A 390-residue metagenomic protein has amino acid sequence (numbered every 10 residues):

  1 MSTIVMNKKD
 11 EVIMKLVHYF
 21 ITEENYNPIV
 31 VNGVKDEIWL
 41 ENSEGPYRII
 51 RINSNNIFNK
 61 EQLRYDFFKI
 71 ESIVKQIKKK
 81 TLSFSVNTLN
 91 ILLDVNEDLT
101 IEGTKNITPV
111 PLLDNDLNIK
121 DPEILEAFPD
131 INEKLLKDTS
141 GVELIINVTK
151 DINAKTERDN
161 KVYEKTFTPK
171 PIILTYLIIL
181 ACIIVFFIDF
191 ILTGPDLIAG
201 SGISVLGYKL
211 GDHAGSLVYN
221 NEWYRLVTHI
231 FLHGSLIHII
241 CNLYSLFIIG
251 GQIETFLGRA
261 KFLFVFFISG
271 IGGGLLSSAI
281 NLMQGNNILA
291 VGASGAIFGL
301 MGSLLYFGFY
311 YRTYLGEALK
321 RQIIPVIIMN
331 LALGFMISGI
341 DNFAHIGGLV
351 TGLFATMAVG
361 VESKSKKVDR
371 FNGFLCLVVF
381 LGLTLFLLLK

Functional and structural regions predicted by a protein language model:
M1-N53, T100, V110-L113: N-terminal pre-first-transmembrane soluble regions of secretory-pathway and organelle membrane proteins
W39-R225, A318, S363-L375, L385-K390: N-terminal signal-anchor transmembrane helix
L174-A293, M336-I340, G347: N-terminal TM1-TM2 helical hairpin plus the immediately adjacent luminal interfacial "cap"
E254-G258, Y311-A318, V361-R370: Membrane-interface helix-boundary motifs at transmembrane edges
F262-I268, G292-S294, E317-I323, R370-G373: Cytoplasmic-side transmembrane-helix entry/capping segments in multi-pass membrane proteins
G270-L275, I327-F335, V379-L387: Aromatic-anchored segments of alpha-helical transmembrane domains
N281, A332-S338, V359-E362, F386-L389: Hydrophobic alpha-helical transmembrane segments
F298-L304, V350-V361: Alpha-helical transmembrane segments and their membrane-interface exit regions
